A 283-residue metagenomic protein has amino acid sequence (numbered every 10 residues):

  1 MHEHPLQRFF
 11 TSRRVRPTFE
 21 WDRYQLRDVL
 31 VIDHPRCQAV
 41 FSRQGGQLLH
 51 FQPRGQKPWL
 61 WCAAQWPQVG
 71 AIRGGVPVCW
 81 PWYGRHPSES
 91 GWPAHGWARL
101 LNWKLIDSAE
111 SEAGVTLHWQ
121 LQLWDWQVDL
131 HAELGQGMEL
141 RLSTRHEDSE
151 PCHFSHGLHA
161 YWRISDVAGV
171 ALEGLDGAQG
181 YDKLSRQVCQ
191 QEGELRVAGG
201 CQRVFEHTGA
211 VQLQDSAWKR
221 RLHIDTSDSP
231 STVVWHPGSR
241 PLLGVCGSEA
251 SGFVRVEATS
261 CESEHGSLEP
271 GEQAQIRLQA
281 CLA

Functional and structural regions predicted by a protein language model:
H2-P35, Q44, Q120-Q122, R203-A283: Beta-strand-rich recognition/accessory modules
F10, E20, Y24, S90-L134: Extended, loop-rich substrate-binding clefts of extracytoplasmic carbohydrate-active enzymes
P35-G91: Acidic-aromatic substrate-binding/catalytic surfaces of carbohydrate-active enzymes
Q44-G46, R145-E150, A283: Short solvent-exposed strand-capping/beta-turn motif centered on an Asx-Ser/Thr pair
V69-G96, E173-S185, G209-V211: Beta-strand/loop-rich accessory regions of lumenal/periplasmic or secreted enzymes, predominantly carbohydrate-active
D107-G114, E133-Q136, D166, D215-A217 (+2 more regions): A short, structured loop/turn motif at beta-sheet edges
L117-F154, L158-I164: Acidic, contiguous internal or C-terminal segments within carbohydrate-active enzymes that form a structured patch used
H153, Y161-T232: Active-site/ligand-binding surface loops and adjacent short beta/alpha elements that line catalytic pockets across
